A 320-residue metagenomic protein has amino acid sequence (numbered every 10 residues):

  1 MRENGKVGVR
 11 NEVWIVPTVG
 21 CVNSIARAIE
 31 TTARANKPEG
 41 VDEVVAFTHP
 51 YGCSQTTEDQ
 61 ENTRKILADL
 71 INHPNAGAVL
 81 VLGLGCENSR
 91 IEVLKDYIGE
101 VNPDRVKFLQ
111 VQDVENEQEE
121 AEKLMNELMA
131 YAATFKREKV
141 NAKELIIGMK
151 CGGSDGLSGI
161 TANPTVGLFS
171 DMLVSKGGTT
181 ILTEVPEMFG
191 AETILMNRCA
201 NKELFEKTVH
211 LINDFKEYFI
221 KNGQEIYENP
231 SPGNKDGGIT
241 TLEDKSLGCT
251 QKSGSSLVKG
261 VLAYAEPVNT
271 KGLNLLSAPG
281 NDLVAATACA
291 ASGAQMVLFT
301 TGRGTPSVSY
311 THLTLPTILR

Functional and structural regions predicted by a protein language model:
M1-T250, K259-V261, G293, R303: Buried, small/hydrophobic-residue-enriched core segments of structured protein domains
S154, C289, V297: Conserved catalytic-core segments centered on acid/base and nucleophilic motifs
E184, S277-P279, L298-R303: Active-site proximal loops enriched in glycine and acidic residues that flank catalytic Cys/His/Asp and coordinate
S246-L275: Protease-associated
A265, T270-L283, A288-A291: Non-transmembrane, aqueous-exposed alpha-helical and coiled segments at domain scale
L283-A285, P306-S309: Short active-site-adjacent structural elements
T311-T317: Conserved small/polar residues in nucleotide/adenosyl-binding loops
